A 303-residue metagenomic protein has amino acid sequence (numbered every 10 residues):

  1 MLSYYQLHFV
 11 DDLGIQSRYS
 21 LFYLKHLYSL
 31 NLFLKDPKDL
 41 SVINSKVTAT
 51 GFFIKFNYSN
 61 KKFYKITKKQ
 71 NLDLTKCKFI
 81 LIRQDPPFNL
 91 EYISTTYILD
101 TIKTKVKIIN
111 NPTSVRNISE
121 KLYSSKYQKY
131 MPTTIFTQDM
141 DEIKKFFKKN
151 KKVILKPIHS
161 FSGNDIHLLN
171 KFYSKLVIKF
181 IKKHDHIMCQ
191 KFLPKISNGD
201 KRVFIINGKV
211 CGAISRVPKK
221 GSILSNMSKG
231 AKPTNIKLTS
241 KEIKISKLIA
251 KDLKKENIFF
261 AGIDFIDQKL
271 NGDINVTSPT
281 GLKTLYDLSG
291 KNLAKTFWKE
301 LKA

Functional and structural regions predicted by a protein language model:
M1, L72-K76, F147-K149, I181-K182: Flexible, charged surface loops at secondary-structure boundaries
M1-D11, I82, V153: Short hydrophobic beta-strand segments
D11-Y23, L27-S29, F33-F136, E142: Conserved N-proximal alpha/beta basic substrate-recognition cap immediately N-terminal to, or forming the N-lobe
D39, R202, G262-D264: Short, surface-exposed charged micro-motifs
Q84-P87, I158-S160, P279: Short glycine-rich anion-binding loops that position phosphate/pyrophosphate groups of nucleotides and phosphorylated
P112-R116, R216-K219, I266-L270: Short glycine-enriched loops at secondary-structure junctions
M140-D141, K148-K152, H159-I249, L253: Phosphate-binding site of ATP-dependent enzymes
K237-A303: ATP-dependent carboxylate activation and anion-phosphoryl transfer catalytic cores that bind Mg-ATP to form
